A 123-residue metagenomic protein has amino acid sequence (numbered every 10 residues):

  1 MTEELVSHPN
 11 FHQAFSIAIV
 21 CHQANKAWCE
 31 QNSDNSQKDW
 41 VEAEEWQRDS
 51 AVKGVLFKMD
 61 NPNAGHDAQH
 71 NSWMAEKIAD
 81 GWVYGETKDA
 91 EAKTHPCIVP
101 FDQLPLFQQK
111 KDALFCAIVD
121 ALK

Functional and structural regions predicted by a protein language model:
T2-K123: Alpha-helical propensity feature that highlights long, continuous alpha-helices across diverse contexts
